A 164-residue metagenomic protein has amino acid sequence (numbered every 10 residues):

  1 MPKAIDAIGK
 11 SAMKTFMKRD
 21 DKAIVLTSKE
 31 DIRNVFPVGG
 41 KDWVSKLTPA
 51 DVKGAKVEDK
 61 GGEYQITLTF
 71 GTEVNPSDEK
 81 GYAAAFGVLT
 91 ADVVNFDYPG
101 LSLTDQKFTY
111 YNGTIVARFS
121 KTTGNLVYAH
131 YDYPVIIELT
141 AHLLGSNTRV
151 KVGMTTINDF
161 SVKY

Functional and structural regions predicted by a protein language model:
M1-Y164: Subset-of-secretome marker
